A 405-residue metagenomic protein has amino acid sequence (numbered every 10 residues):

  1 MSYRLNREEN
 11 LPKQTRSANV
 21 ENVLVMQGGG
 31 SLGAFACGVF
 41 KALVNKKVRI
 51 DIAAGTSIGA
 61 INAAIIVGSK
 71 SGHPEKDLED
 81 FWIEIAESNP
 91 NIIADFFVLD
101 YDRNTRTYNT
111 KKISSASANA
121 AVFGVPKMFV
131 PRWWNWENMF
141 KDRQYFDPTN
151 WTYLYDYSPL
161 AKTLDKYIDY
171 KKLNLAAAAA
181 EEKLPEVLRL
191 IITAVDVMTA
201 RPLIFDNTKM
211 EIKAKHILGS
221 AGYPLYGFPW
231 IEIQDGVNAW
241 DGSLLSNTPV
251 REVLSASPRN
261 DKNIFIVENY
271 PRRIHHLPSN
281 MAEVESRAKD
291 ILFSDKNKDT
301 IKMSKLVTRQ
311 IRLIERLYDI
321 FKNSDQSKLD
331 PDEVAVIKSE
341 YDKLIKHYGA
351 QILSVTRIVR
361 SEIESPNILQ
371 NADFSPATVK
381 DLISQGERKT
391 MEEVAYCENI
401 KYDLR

Functional and structural regions predicted by a protein language model:
M1-T56, A64-R405: Patatin-like phospholipase
